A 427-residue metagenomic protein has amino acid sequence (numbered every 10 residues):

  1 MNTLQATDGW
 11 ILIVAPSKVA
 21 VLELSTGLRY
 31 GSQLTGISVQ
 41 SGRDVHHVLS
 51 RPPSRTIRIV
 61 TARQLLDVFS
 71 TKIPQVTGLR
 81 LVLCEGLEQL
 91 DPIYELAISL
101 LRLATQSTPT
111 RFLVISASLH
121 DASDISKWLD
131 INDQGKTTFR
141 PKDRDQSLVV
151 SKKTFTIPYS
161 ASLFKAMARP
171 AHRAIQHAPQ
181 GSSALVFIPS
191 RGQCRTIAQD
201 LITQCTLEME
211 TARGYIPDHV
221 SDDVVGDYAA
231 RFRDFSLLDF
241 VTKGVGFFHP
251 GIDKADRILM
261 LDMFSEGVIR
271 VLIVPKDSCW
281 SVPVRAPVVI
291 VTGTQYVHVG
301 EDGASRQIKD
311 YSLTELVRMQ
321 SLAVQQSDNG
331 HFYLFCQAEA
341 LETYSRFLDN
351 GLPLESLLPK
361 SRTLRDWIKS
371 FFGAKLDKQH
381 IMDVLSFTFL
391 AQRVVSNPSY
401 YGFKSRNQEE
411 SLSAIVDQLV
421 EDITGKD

Functional and structural regions predicted by a protein language model:
M1-G9, G27-G31, S99-A104: Walker A/P-loop NTP-binding motif
W10-A15, V21-D44, F187-V271, S305-V317 (+1 more regions): Conserved C-terminal RecA-like helicase domain
R29-P74, T137-D145, V150-K153, A230: Inter-Walker segment of RecA-like/P-loop motor cores
V48-S50, P109-C205, G246, P250 (+1 more regions): Conserved interdomain linker/interface between the two RecA-like ATPase lobes of SF2 helicase motors
R58, A62-L66, S70-F112: SF2 helicase catalytic motif II
V76-L83, I269-Q295, G330-F335: A short beta-strand element within the Helicase C-terminal
P109, V284-P353: Conserved segment of the helicase C-terminal RecA-like domain
D253-F264, L352-D427: C-terminal accessory/connector segments of nucleic-acid motor ATPases
